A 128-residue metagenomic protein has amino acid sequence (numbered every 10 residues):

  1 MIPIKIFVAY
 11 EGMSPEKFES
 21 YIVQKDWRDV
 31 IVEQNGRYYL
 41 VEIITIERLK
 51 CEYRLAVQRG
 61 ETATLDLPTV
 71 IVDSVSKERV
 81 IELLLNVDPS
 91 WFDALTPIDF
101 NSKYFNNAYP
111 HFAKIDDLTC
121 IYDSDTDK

Functional and structural regions predicted by a protein language model:
M1-D93: Short helix/strand-capping turn motifs
T64-K128: Acidic, proline/glycine-rich low-complexity IDRs
